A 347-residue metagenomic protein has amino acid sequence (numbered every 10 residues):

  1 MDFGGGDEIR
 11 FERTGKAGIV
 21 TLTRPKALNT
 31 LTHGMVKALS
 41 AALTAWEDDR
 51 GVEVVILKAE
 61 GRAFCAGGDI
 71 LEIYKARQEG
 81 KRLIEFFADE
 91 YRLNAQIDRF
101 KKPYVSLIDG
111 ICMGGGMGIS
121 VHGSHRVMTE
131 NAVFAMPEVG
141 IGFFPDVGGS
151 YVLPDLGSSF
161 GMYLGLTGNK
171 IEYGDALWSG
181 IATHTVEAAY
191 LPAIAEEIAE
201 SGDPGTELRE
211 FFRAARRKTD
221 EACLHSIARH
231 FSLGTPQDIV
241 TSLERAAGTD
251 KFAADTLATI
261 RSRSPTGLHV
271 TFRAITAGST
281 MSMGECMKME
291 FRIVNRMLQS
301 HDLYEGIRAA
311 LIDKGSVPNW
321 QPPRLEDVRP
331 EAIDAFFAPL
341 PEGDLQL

Functional and structural regions predicted by a protein language model:
M1-K58, K81, A95, L347: Conserved CoA-thioester-binding segment of acyl-CoA-metabolizing enzymes
V20, L57, D69, I119-S120 (+3 more regions): Hydrophobic/aromatic residues within transmembrane alpha-helices of multi-pass small-molecule transporters
A59-R92, G142: Glycine- (often His-adjacent) and acidic-residue-rich active-site loop that binds/positions the CoA thioester
I97-I141, Y163-L164, G168-N169, Y173: Glycine-rich beta-to-alpha active-site loop
G123-D146, G180-A195: Gly/Pro- and small hydrophobic-enriched strand-loop and loop-to-helix capping segments that sit at the rims
S150-S159: Hydrophobic, secondary-structure "cap" segments at the distal end of domains
I181-R263: Amphipathic alpha-helical blocks and their helix-capping loop/short-beta junctions
L243-G248, I260-L347: Long, low-complexity C-terminal extensions of enzymes
